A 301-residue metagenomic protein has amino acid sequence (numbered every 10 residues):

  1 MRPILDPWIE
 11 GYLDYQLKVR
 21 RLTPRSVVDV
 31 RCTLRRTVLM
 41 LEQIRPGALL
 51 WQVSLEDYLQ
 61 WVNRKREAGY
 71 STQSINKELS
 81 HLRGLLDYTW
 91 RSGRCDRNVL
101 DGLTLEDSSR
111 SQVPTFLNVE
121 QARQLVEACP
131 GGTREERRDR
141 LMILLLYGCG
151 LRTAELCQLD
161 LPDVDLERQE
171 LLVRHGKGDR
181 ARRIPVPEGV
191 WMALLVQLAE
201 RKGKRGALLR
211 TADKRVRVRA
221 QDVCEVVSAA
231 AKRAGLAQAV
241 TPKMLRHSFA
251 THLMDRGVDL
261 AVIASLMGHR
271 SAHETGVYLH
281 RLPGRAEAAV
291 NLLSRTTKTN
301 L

Functional and structural regions predicted by a protein language model:
M1-L301: Conserved catalytic core of the tyrosine transesterase superfamily
